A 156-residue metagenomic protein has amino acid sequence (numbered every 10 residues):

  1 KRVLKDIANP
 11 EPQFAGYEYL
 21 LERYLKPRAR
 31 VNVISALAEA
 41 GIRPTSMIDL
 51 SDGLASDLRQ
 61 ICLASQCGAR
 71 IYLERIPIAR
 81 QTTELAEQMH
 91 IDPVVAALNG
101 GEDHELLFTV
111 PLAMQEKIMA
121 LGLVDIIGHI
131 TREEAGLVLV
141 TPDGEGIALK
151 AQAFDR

Functional and structural regions predicted by a protein language model:
K1-A36: Short, acidic (Asp/Glu-rich) active-site segment that either coordinates a divalent metal cofactor
E39, P44-R156: Glycine-/charge-enriched secondary-structure boundary and capping motifs
